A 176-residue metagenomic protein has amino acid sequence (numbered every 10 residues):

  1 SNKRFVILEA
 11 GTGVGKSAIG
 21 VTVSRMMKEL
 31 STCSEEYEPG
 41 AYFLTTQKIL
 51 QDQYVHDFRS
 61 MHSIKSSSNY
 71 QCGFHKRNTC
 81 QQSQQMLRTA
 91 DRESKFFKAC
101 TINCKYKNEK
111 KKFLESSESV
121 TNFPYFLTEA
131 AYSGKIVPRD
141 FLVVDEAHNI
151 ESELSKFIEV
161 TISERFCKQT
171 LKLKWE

Functional and structural regions predicted by a protein language model:
N2-V23: Walker A/P-loop
F5, E118, F141-L142: Hydrophobic "anchor" residues on beta-strands that sit immediately upstream of conserved functional sites
T12, K28-S119, P124-L127, K172: A substrate-engagement module of RecA-like helicase motors
G15-S17, L127-G134: SF2 helicase motor core recognition
F126, N149-S152: Residues immediately C-terminal
S133-F141: Short, conserved loop/helix-junction motifs that constitute active-site signature segments in enzyme catalytic cores
E146: Walker B catalytic acidic pair
S152-E176: Conserved phosphoryl-transfer catalytic core
